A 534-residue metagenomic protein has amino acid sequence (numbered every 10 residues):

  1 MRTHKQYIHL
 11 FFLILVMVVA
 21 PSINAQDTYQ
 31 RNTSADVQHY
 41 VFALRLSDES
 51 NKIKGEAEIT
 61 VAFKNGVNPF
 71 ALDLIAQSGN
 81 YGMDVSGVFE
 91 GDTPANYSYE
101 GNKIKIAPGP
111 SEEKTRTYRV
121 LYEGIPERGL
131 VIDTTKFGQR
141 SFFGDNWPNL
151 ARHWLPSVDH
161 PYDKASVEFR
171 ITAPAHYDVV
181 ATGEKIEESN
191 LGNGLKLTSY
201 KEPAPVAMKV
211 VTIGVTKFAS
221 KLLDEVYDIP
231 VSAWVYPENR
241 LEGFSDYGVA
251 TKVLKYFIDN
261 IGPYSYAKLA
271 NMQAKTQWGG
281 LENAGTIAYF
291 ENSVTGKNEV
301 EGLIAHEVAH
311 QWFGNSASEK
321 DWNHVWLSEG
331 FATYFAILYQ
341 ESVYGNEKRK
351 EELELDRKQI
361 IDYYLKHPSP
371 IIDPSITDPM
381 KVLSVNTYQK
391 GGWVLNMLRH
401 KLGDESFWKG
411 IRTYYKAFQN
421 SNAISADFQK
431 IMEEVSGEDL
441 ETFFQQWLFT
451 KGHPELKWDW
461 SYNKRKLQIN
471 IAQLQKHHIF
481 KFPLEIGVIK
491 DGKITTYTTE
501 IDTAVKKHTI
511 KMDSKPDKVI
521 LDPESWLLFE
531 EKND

Functional and structural regions predicted by a protein language model:
I23-E58, A62, K136-F143, L440-T442 (+1 more regions): N-terminal, polar/Ser/Thr-rich
Y29-Q30, E112, Y122-E168, T216 (+2 more regions): Glycine/proline-rich low-complexity spacer/linker segments in large multi-domain proteins
G55, W147, V158-A305, Y334-I337: Hydrophobic helix-coil surface modules that form long, contiguous segments used for peptide/substrate interaction
Q77-G138, G194, S199, A504-K515 (+2 more regions): A surface-exposed beta-strand-loop module
N80-F89, E441, W460-D522: Beta-strand-rich binding/interaction modules
Y162-D163, A288-E351: Zinc-dependent metallopeptidase catalytic helix centered on the HExxH motif and its immediate flanking segment
P203, E329-W393, K401, F418: Acidic/His/Gly-enriched intrinsically disordered linker/tail segments that often contain short helix/coil "MoRF-like"
S384-R465, I469: Amphipathic alpha-helical substructures
